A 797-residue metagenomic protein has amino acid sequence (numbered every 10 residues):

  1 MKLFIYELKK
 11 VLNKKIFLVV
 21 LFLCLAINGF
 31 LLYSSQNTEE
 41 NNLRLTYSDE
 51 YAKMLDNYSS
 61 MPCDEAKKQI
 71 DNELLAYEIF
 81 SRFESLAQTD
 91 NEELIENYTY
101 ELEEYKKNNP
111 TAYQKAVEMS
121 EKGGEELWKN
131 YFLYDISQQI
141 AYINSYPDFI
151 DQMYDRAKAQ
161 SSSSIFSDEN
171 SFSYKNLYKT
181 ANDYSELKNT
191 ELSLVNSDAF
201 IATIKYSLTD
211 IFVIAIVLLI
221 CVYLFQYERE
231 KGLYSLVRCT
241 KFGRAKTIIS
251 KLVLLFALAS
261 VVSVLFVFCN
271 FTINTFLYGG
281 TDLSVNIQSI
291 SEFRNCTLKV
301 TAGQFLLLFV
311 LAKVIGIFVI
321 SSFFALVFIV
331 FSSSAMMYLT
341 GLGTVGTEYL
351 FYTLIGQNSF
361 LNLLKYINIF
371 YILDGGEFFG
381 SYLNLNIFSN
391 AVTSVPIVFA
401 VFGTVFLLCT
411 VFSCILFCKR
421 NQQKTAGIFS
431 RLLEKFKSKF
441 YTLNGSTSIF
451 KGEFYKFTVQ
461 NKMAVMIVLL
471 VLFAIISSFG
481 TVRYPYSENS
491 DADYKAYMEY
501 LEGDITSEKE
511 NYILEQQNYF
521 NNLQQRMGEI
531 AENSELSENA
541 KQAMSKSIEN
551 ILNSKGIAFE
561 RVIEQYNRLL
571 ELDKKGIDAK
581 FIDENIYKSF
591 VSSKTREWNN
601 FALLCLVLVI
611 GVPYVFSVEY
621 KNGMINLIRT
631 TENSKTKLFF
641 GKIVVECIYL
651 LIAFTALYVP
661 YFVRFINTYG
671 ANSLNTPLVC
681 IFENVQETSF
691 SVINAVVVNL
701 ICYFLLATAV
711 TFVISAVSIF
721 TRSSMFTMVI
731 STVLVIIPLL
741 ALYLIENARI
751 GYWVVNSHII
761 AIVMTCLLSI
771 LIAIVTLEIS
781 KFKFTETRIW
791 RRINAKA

Functional and structural regions predicted by a protein language model:
M1-F4, T190, L432-F450, A579-F581: Short, membrane-interfacial amphipathic segments enriched in basic
L8-L23, S334-M336, F454-L469, M725: Membrane-interface helix starts
I16, G243-R244, S333-Y338, S634-K635 (+1 more regions): Membrane-helix interface segments
F17-V20, L31, G316-F324, Y349 (+5 more regions): Alpha-helical transmembrane segments of multi-pass membrane transporters/translocases
F22-C24, A335-E348, I467-A474, M725-P738: Central hydrophobic cores of alpha-helical transmembrane segments in multi-pass integral membrane proteins
C24-S85, M153-E228, I249-I329, L383-N384 (+9 more regions): Secretory targeting signals
C221-L236, T240, R244, V612-L627 (+1 more regions): Transmembrane helix boundary and interhelical loop/hinge segments in multi-pass membrane proteins
G279-N286, I355-G376, S430-K437, T668-V679 (+1 more regions): Juxtamembrane non-transmembrane "cap" segments at the membrane-aqueous interface of multi-pass membrane proteins
